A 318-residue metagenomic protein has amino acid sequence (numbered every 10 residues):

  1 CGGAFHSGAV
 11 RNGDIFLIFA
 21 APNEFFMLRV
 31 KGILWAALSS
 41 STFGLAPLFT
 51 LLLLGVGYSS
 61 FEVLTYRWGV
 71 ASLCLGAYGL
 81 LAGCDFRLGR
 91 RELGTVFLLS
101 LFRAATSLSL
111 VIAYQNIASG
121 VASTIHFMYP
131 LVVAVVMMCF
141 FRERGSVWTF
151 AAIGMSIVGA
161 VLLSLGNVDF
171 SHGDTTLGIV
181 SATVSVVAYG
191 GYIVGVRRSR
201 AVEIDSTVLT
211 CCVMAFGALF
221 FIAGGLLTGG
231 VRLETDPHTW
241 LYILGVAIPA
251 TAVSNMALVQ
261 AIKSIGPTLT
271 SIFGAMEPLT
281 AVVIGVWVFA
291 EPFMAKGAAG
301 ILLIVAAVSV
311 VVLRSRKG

Functional and structural regions predicted by a protein language model:
C1-S7, R11-Y66, L101, S109 (+3 more regions): Glycine-/small-residue-enriched transmembrane alpha-helix faces in small-molecule transporters and effluxers
V30-W35, F61-A77, L81, A152-V158 (+3 more regions): Hydrophobic alpha-helical transmembrane segments of multi-pass integral membrane proteins, especially transporters
L38-L45, F49, Y78, F97-Q115 (+8 more regions): Hydrophobic alpha-helical transmembrane segments of multi-pass membrane transport proteins, especially secondary
L48-S60, S164-T175, G225-I243, A290-A295: Membrane-interface helix termini and inter-helical loops of multi-pass transporters
L54-G55, Y114-Q115, F141, R200-A201 (+2 more regions): Helix-capping/transition residues at the boundaries of transmembrane alpha-helices and the short helical linkers
E62-L73, F102-R103, L110-R144, T149 (+2 more regions): Specific alpha-helical transmembrane segments that line the substrate/conduction pathway and gating interfaces
W68-S72, F127-L131, I153-S156, A160 (+4 more regions): Residue-level recognition of pore/gate-forming positions within transmembrane alpha-helices of multi-pass
L75, V136, G145-N167, A275 (+2 more regions): Hydrophobic transmembrane alpha-helices of multi-pass small-molecule transport proteins
